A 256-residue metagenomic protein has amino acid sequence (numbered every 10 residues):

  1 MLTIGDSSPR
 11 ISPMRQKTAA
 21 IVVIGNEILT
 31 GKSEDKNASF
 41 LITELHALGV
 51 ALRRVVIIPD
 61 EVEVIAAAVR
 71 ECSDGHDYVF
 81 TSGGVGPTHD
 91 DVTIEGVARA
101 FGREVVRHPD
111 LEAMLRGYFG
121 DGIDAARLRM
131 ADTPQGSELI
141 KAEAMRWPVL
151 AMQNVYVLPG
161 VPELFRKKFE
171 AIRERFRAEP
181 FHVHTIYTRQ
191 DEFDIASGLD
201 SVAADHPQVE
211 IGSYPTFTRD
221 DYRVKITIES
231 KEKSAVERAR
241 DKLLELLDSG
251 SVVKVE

Functional and structural regions predicted by a protein language model:
R15-A19: Extreme N-terminal starter segment of soluble prokaryotic enzymes
I24-N26, T81-H89, G160, Y214 (+1 more regions): Glycine-rich beta-strand-to-loop/alpha-helix junction loops that act as flexible
I28-A38: Glycine- and acidic-residue-enriched helix-capping/strand-helix junction motifs
S39-V92, G96-R99: N-terminal small/polar loop signature for handling phosphorylated ligands or for N-terminal nucleophile
V64-A67, D91-F176: Proline/glycine-rich low-complexity loops and linkers
N154-L246: An accessory alpha-helical subdomain
L246-E256: Conserved short beta-strand edge segments in small beta-sheet-based binding/regulatory domains
